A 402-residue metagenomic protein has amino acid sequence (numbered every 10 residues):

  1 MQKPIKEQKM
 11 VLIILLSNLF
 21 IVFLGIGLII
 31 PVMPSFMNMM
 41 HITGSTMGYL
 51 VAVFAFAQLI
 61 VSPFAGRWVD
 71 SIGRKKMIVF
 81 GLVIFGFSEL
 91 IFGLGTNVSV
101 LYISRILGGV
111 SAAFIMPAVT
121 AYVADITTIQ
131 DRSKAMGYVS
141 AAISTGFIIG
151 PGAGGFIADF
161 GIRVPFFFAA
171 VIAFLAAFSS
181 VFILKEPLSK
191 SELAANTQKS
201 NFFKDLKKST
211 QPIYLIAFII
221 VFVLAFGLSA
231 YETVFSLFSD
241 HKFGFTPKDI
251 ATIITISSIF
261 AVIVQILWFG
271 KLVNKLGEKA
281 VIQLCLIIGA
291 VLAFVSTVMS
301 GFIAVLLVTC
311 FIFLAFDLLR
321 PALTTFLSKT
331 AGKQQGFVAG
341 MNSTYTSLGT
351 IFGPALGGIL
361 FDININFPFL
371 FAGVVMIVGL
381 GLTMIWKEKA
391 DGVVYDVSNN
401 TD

Functional and structural regions predicted by a protein language model:
M1-Q8, K185-A217, D402: Juxtamembrane intracellular "pre-TM" segments in multi-pass secondary transporters
P31-S45, V234-D249: Short amphipathic helix-loop junctions that connect adjacent transmembrane helices in Major Facilitator Superfamily/SLC
I60-T96: Conserved MFS/SLC helix-loop-helix module at the cytosolic interface between two early adjacent transmembrane helices
V61-G73, V264-G277, F361: Helix-to-loop junctions at the C-terminal end of transmembrane segments in multipass secondary transporters
G73, L94-V100, S111, V298-S300 (+1 more regions): Helix-breaking motifs and short loop linkers at transmembrane-helix boundaries and internal kinks in secondary membrane
S104-T145: Cytoplasmic helix-loop-helix junction between adjacent transmembrane helices in 12-TM secondary transporters
Y138-F182: Helix-loop-helix hairpin linking two adjacent transmembrane segments in secondary transporters
K279-L323: C-terminal transmembrane helical hairpin of 12-TM major facilitator-type secondary transporters
